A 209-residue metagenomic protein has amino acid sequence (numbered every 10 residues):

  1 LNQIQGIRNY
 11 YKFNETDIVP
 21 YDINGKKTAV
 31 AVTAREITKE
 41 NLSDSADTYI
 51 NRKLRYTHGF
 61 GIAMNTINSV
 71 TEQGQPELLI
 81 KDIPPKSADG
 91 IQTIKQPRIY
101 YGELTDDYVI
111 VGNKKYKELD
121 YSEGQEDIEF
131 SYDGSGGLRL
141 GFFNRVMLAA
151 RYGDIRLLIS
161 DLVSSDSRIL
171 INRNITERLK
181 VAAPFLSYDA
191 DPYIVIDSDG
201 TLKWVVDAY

Functional and structural regions predicted by a protein language model:
L1-Y209: Soluble extracytoplasmic regions of secretory-pathway and membrane proteins
